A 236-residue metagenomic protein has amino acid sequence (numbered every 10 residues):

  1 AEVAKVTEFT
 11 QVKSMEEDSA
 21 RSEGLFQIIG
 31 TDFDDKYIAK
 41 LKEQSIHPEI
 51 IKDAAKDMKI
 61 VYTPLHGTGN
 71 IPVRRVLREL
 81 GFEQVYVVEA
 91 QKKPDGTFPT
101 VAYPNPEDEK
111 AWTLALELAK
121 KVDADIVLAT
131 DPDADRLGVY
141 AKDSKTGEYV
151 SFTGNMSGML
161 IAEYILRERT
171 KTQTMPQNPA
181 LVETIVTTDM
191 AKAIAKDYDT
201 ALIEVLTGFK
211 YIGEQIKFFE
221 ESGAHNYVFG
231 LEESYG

Functional and structural regions predicted by a protein language model:
A1-T113, E117-A119: Gly/Ser/Thr-enriched, mixed-charge loops and adjacent short helices that form phosphate/oxyanion-binding elements
K5-I29, D143-L231: Proline/glycine-rich low-complexity loops and linkers
Q11-M15, V87-K92, A129-R136, V228-L231: Core alpha/beta catalytic barrel or barrel-like domain that forms the active/cofactor pocket in diverse metabolic
I50-K59, D123, K171-P179, Y198: Short, surface-exposed connector motifs at secondary-structure boundaries
I60, V122, I126-T130, F229: Residue-level marker for buried hydrophobic side chains located in beta-strands that build the well-ordered beta-sheet
T68-N70, P94-T97, A134-G138, T146 (+3 more regions): Flexible loop/turn segments at secondary-structure boundaries
A119-D123, S222-H225: Glycine-rich phosphate-binding loop signature in dinucleotide/nucleotide-binding domains
